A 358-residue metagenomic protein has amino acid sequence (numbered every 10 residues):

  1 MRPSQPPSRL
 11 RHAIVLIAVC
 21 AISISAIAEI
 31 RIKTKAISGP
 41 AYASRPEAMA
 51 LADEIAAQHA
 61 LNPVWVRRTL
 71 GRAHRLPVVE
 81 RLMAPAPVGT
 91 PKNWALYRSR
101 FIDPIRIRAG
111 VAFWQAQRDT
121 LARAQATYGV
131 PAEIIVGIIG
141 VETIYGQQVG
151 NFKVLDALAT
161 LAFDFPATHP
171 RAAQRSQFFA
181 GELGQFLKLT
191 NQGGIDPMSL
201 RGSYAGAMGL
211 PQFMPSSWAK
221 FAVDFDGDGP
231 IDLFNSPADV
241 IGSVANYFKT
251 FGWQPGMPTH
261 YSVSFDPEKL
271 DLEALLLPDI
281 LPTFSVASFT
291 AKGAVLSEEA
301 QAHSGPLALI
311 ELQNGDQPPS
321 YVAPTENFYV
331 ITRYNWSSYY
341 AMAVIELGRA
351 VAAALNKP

Functional and structural regions predicted by a protein language model:
R2-I14: Bacterial N-terminal signal peptides that target proteins for export
E29-A116, A122-Q125: An acidic, Gly/Ser/Thr/Pro-rich helix-cap/linker signature
V66-R75, P131-G146, F186-L189, V244-A245: Short, functionally critical alpha-helical segments immediately adjacent to catalytic or ligand/cofactor-binding
R75-L82, T143-K153, D164-H169, Q192-M198 (+2 more regions): Secretory-pathway/luminal and periplasmic proteins that interact with or process carbohydrate-rich
L155-A167, M208-V223, V244: Substrate-binding/active-site groove segments that recognize and process beta-1,4-linked N-acetyl-hexosamine
D224-L233: Acidic, glycine-anchored loop motifs typical of Ca2+
D266-P358: C-terminal soluble interaction/assembly domains
